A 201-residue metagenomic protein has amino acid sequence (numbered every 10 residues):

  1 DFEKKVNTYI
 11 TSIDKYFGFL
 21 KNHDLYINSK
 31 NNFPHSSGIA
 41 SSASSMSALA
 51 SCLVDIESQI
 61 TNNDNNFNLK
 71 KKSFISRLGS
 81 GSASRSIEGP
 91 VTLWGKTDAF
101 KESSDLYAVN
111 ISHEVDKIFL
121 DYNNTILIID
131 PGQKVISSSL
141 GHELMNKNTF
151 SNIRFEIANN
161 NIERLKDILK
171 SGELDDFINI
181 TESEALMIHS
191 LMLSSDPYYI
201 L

Functional and structural regions predicted by a protein language model:
D1-S37, S51-N65: ATP-binding N-lobe of GHMP and related small-molecule kinases
I10-F17, L53, E57, T61 (+6 more regions): Structural signal for hydrophobic packing residues in well-ordered secondary-structure cores of soluble enzyme domains
D24-I27, N62-G79, N179: Beta-strand segments within the central parallel beta-sheet cores of soluble alpha/beta enzyme folds
N31-A40, S80, N110-V115, Y198-I200: A short glycine/serine-rich beta->alpha loop
G38-S41, I87-G89, T97-D98, S137-G141: Short acidic, glycine/serine/threonine-rich loops at helix termini
S44-C52: Short amphipathic alpha-helical face segments that pack within enzyme cores and frequently flank/anchor catalytic
F67-F119, L191-L193: Alpha/beta catalytic cores of group-transfer enzymes, especially the acyltransferase/condensing modules of polyketide
E114-L201: C-terminal nucleotide
